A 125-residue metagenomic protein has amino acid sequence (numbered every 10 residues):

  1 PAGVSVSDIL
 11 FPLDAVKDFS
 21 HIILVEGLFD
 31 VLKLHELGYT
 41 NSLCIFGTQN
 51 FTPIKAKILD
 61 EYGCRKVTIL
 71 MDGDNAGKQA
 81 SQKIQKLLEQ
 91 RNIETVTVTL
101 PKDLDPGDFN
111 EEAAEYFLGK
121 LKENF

Functional and structural regions predicted by a protein language model:
P1-K66, A80-S81: Phosphate-handling DNA/RNA-contact segment within nucleic-acid enzymes
I23-L24, D60, R65-L70, S81-F125: Replication-associated primase and helicase/ATPase modules
F46-F51, D72-G73, P101: Short, acidic/turn-prone active-site loops that include or flank metal/cofactor- and phosphate-binding residues
